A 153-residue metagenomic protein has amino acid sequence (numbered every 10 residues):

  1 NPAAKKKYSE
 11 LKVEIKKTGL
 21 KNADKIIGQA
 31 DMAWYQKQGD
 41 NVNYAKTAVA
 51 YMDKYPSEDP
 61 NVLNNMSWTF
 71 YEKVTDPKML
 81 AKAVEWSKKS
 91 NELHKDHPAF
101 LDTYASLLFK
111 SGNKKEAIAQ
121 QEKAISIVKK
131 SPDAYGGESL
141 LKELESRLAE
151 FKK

Functional and structural regions predicted by a protein language model:
N1-K153: Oxidative protein folding and maturation machinery
